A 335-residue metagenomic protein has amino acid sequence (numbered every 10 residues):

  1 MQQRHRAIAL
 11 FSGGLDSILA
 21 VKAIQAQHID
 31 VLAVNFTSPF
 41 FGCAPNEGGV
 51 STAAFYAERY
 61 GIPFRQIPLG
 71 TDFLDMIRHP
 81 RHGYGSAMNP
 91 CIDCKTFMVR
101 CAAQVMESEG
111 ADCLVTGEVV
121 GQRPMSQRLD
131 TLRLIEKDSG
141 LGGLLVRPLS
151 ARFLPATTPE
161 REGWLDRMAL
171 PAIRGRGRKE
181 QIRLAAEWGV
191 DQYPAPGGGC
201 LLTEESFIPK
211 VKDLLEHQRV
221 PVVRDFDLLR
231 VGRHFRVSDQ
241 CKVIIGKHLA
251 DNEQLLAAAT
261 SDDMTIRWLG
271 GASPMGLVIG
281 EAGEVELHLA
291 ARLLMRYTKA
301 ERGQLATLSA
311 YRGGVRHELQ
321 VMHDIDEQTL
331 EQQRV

Functional and structural regions predicted by a protein language model:
M1-E187, V315, Q333-V335: ATP-dependent adenylation/nucleotidyltransferase module used to activate substrates
L144-V146, R152-V335: AMP-forming adenylation/ATP pyrophosphatase catalytic core
